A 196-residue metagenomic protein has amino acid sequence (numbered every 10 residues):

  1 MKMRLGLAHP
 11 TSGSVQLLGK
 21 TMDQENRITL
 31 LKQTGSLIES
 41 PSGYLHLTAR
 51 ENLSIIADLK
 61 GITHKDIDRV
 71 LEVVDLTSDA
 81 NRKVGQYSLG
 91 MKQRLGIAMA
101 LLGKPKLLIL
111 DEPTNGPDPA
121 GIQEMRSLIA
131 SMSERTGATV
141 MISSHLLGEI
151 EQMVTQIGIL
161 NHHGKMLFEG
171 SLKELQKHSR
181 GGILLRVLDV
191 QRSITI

Functional and structural regions predicted by a protein language model:
L5: Helix-to-loop junction immediately C-terminal to a conserved catalytic motif
G13-D23, T29-L30: Conserved ABC transporter NBD signature motif
S54, D58, H64-D79: Conserved ABC ATPase "signature" region
K104: Conserved catalytic motifs of ABC-family nucleotide-binding domains
L108-E112: Catalytic Walker B motif of ABC-type/P-loop ATPase nucleotide-binding domains
R126-I196: ABC transporter nucleotide-binding domain
